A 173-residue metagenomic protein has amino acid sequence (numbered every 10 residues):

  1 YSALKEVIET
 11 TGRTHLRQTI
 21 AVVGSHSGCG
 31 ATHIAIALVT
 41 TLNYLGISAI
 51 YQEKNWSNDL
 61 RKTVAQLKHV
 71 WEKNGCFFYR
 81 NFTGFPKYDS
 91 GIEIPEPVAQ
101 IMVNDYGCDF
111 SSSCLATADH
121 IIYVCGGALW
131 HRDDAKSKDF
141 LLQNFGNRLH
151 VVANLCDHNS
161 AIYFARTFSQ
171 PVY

Functional and structural regions predicted by a protein language model:
Y1-I20: Extreme N-terminal, non-catalytic leader segments that precede Walker-type/kinase nucleotide-binding cores
L4, D89-E93, A135-D139: Generic hydrophobic alpha-helical segments
E6-T10, Q66-N74, Q143: Inter-domain helical "communication" segments and dimerization helices that couple sensory or membrane-embedded modules
I8, G30, L60, A135 (+1 more regions): Intrinsically disordered, low-complexity segments enriched in glycine/proline and serine/threonine
T19-C29, Y44, S48-I101, Y106-T117: P-loop/Walker-type NTP enzyme "switch/lid" segment
H33-I34: Hydrophobic positions on the alpha1 helix immediately C-terminal to the Walker A/P-loop
A37, T41: Active-site signature of alpha/beta-hydrolase-fold catalytic machinery across serine- and Asp/Cys-nucleophile hydrolases
P97-Y173: Conserved catalytic-core segment of NTP-binding enzymes
